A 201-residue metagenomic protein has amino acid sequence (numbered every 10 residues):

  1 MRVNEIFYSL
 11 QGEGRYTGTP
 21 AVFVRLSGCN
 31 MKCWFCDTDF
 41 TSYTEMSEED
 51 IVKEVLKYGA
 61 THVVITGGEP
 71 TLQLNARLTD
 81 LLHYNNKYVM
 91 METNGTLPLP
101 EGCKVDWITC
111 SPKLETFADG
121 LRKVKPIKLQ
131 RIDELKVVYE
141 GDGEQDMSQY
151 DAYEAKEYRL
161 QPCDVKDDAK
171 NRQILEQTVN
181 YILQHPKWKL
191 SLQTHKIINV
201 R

Functional and structural regions predicted by a protein language model:
M1, Y8, P20-A21, K32-W107: Conserved Radical SAM active-site core
M1-F23, S27, K32-F35, Q184 (+2 more regions): Flexible, acidic/Gly-rich N-terminal and inter-domain linker regions that tether and position cofactor-handling modules
S27-C29, E54, A152-Y153: Short amphipathic alpha-helical segments, especially helix-boundary/capping motifs
T71-R201: Conserved AdoMet/S-adenosylmethionine-binding subsite of the radical SAM
